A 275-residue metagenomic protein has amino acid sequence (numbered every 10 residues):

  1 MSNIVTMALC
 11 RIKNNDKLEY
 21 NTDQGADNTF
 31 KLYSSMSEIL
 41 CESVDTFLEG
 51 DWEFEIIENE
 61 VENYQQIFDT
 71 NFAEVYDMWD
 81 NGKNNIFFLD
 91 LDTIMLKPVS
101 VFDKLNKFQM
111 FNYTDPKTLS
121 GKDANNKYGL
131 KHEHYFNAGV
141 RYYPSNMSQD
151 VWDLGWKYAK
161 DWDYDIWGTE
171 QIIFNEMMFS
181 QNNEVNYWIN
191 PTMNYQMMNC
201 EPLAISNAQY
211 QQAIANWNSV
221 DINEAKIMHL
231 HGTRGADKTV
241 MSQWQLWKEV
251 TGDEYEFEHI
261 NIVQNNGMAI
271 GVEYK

Functional and structural regions predicted by a protein language model:
S2, G82-N85, L91, K107 (+3 more regions): Short coil/turn segments at beta-strand junctions that form active-site/ligand-binding loops
V5-T22, D27, Y33-S34, I39 (+5 more regions): A glycosyltransferase accessory/donor-loop signature
N28-F30, W52-K83: Active-site-proximal specificity loops/subdomain of glycosyltransferases
L40-V44: Histidine-anchored nucleotide/phosphate-binding helix
Q65, T118-N126, D237-V240: Short, charged, surface-exposed secondary-structure boundary motifs
F68-K122, R141-N146: GT-A fold catalytic core of metal-dependent nucleotide-sugar glycosyltransferases, centered on the diacidic
A124-K131, Q212-W217: Short, P/G- and charge-enriched loop/turn segments at secondary-structure junctions
Y128-Y142: A recurrent flexible, glycine/aromatic-enriched loop bordering the glycosyltransferase active site that acts as
